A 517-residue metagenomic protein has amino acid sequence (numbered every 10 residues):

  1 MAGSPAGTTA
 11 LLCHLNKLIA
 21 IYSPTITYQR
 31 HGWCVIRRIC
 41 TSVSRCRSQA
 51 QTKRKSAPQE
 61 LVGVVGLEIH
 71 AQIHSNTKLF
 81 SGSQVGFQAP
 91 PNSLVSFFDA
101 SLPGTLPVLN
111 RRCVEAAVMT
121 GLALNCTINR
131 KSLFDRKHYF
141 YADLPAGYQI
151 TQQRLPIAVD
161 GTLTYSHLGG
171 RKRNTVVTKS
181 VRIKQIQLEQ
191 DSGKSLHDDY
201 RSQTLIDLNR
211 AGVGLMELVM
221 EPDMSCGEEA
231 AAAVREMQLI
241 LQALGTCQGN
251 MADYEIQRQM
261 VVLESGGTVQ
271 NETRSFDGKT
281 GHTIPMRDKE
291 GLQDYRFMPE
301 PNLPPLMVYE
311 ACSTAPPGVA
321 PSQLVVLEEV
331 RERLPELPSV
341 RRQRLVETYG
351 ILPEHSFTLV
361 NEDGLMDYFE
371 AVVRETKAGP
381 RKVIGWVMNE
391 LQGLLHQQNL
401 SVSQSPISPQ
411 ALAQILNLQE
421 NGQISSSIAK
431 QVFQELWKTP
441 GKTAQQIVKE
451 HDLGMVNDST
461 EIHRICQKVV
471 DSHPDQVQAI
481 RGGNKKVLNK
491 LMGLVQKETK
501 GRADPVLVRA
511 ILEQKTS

Functional and structural regions predicted by a protein language model:
A2-L15, A20-P335, P353, E375-A378: Basic, nucleic-acid-interacting segments
H74, L122, D223, Q238-G245 (+11 more regions): Signal for well-folded cores of large energy- and translation-related assemblies
D253-Y254, V346-E370, P380-Q397, Q410 (+2 more regions): Core structural elements
V325-R333, V340, E370-A378, L412-I424: Extended, non-catalytic structural segments that build the interaction scaffolds of large macromolecular assemblies
G350, R374-V383, Q423-I424, G482-K486: Structural motif
V383, L391-P406, Q414-Q419, Q423: M16/insulysin-pitrilysin zinc metalloprotease superfamily fold
V402-A413, Q423-E498: Strongly charged, low-complexity linkers/loops
K485-S517: Short, amphipathic C-terminal "tail helix"
